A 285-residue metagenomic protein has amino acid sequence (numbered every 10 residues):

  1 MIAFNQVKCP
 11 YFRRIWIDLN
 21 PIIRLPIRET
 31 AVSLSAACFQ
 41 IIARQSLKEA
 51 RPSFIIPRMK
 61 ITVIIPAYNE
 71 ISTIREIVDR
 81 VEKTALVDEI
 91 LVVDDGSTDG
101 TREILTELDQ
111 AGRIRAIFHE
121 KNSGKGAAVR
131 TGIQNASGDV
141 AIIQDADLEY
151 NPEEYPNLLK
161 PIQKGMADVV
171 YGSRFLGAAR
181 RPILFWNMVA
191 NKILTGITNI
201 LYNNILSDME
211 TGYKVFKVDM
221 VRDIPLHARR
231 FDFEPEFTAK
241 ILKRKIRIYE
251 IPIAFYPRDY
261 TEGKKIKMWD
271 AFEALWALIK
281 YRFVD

Functional and structural regions predicted by a protein language model:
K60-T62, E89, E236: Cell-envelope/extracellular polymer assembly enzymes that use nucleotide-activated donors
I61-E70, I77, T84: A conserved hydrophobic helix/loop-capping motif in glycosyltransferases and polysaccharide synthases
S72-E76, D99-L108: Acidic helix N-cap motif at the loop->helix transition within catalytic regions of sugar-transfer enzymes
V78, V87-S97, I117-H119: Short beta-strand/loop segment that forms part of the nucleotide-sugar
D94-E103, L148: A conserved acidic beta->alpha catalytic loop
R115, K121-N135, V140, P152-F231 (+1 more regions): Acceptor/aglycone-binding surface of glycosyltransferases and processive sugar-polymer synthases
D139-D147: Short beta-strand-to-loop acidic/aromatic patch adjacent to the donor-nucleotide binding site
I205, R229, A239-Y256: Catalytic donor-sugar/metal-binding loop of nucleotide-sugar-dependent glycosyltransferases
